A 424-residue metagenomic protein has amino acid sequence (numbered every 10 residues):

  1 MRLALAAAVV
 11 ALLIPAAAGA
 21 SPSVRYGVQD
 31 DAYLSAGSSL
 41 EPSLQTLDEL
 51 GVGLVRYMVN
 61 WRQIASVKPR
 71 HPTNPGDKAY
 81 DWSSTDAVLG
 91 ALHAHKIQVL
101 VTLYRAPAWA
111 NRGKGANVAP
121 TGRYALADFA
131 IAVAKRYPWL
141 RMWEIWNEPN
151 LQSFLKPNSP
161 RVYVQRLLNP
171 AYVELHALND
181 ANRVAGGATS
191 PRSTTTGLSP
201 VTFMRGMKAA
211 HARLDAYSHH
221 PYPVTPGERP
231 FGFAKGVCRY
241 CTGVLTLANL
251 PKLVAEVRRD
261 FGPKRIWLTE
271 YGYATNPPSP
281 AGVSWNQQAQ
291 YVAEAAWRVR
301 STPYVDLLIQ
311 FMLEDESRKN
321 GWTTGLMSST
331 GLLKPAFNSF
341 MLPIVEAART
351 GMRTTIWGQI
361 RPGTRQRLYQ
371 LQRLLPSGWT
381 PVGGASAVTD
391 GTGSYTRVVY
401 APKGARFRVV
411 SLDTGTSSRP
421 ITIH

Functional and structural regions predicted by a protein language model:
A4-P15: Bacterial N-terminal signal peptides
G19-L54, M58: Boundary/entry segment of secreted carbohydrate-active catalytic domains
V28, V55, L92, V133 (+9 more regions): Conserved, mostly hydrophobic/aromatic
G37-E41, Q45, G122-R123, A127 (+1 more regions): Noncatalytic carbohydrate-binding groove/subsite architecture in carbohydrate-active enzymes
L50-T194, Y222-V224: Substrate-binding cleft and catalytic face of glycoside hydrolase catalytic domains, especially the flexible beta-alpha
R136, P149, N276-Q370, T380-V382 (+1 more regions): Aromatic-rich peripheral "rim/lid" segments of glycoside hydrolase catalytic domains that contact and position glycan
P381-T392: Short, acidic Ser/Thr/Gly-rich low-complexity loop/linker segments typical of extracellular and cell-surface proteins
G393-R397: Short strand-edge motifs at loop-to-beta-strand transitions and within beta-strands of extracellular beta-rich domains
